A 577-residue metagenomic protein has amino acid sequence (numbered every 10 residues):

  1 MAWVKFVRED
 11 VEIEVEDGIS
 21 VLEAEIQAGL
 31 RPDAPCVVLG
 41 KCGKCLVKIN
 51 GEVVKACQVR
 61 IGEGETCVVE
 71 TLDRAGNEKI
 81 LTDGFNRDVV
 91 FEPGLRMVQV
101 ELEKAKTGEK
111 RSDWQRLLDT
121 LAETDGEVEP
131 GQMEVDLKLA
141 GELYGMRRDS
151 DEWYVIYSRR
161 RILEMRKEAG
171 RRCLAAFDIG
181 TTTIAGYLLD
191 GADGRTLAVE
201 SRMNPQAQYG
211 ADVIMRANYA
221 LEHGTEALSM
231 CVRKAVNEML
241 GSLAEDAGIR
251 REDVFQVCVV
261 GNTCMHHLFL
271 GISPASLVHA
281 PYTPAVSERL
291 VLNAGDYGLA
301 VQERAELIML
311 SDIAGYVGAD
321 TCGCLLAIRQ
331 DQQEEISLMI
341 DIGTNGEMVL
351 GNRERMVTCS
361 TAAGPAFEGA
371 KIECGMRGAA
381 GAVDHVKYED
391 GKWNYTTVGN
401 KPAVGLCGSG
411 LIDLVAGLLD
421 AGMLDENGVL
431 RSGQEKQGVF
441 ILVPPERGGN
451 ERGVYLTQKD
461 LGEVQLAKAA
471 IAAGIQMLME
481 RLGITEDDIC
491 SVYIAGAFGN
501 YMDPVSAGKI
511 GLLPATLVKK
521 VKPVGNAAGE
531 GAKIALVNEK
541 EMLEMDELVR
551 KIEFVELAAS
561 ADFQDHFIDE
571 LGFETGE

Functional and structural regions predicted by a protein language model:
L30-E63: Local cysteine-cluster metal-coordination motifs and their immediate loop/turn environment, predominantly Fe-S cluster
A56-A176, T181, L228-R233, N237 (+6 more regions): Nucleotide/phosphate-binding catalytic cleft detector across ATP-hydrolyzing and phosphate-transferring enzymes
G180, G186-L188, G194-I214, S276-R289 (+3 more regions): Glycine-rich phosphate-binding loop of actin/hexokinase-like ATP-binding domains
P205-D246, K371, V383, K387 (+2 more regions): N-terminal phosphate-binding loop and adjacent alpha-helix
G261-S276, I484-D487, G496-T516, L557-H566: Short glycine/threonine-rich loop-to-helix capping motif typified by GTGT followed within a few residues by an Asp-Pro
D312-A327, Q465-A469, K520-A558: Glycine-rich phosphate-binding/hydrolytic loop that grips phosphoryl groups
N352-E354, I484-L548: Catalytic phosphate/nucleotide-handling subdomain of diverse soluble enzymes
L419-L482: A contiguous, well-structured pocket-lining segment that forms one wall/lid of small-molecule binding clefts in soluble
